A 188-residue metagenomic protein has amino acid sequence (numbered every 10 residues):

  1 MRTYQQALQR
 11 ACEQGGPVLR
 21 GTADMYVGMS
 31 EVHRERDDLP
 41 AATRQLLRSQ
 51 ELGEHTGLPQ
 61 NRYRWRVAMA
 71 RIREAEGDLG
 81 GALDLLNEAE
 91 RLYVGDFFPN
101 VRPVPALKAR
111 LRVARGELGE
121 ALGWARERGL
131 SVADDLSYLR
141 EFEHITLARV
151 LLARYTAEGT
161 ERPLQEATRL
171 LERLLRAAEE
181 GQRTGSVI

Functional and structural regions predicted by a protein language model:
M1-I188: Helix-coil-helix junctions within alpha-helical repeat/solenoid scaffolds
